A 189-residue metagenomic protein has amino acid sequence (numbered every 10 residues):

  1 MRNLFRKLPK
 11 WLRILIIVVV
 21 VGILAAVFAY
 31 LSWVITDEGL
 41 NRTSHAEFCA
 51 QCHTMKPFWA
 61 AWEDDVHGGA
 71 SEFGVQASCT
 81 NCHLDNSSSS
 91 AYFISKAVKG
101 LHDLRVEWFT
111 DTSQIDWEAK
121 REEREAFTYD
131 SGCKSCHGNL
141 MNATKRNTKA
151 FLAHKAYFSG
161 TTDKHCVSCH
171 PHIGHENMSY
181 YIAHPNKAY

Functional and structural regions predicted by a protein language model:
R2-Y189: Short sequence/structural segments immediately N-terminal
